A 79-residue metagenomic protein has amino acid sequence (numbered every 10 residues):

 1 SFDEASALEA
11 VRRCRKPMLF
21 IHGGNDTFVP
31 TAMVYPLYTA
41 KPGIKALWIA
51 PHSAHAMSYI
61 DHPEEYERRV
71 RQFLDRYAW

Functional and structural regions predicted by a protein language model:
S1-A5: Short gly/ser/thr-rich secondary-structure transition/capping motifs
A7, K16, P30-T39: Short alpha-helix in the alpha/beta-hydrolase fold that links the catalytic acid
A10: Catalytic-core regions built around general acid/base machinery
R13-R15, F20-H22, D26: Short beta-strand/loop motif that positions the catalytic acidic residue of the alpha/beta-hydrolase fold
P17, A40, F73-Y77: Structured segments of extracytoplasmic/periplasmic soluble domains in secreted or envelope-associated proteins
T27-P30, Y59: Nucleotide-sugar-dependent glycosyltransferase donor-binding/catalytic pocket residues
Y38-A56, P63, R69: Catalytic histidine neighborhood in serine/cysteine hydrolases with alpha/beta-hydrolase-type architecture
I60-W79: Catalytic active-site module of serine/aspartate enzymes centered on a nucleophile-bearing elbow/loop
